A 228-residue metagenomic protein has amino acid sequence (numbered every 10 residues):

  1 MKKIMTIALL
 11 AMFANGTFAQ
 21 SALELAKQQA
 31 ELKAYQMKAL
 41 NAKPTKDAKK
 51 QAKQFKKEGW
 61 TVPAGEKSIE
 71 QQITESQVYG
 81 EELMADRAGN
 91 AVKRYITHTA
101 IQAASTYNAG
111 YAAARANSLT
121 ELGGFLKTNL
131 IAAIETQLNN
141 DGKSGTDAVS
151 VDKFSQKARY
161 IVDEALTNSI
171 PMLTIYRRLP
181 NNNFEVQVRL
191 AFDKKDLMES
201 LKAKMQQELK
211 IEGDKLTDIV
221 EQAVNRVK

Functional and structural regions predicted by a protein language model:
M1-I4, Q20: Positively charged n-region of N-terminal signal peptides that target proteins for export
I4-F13: Sec-dependent N-terminal signal peptides
F13-A19: Sec/Tat signal peptide C-region and signal peptidase I cleavage site
A19-K228: Domain-level marker for long, solvent-exposed, non-transmembrane regions
